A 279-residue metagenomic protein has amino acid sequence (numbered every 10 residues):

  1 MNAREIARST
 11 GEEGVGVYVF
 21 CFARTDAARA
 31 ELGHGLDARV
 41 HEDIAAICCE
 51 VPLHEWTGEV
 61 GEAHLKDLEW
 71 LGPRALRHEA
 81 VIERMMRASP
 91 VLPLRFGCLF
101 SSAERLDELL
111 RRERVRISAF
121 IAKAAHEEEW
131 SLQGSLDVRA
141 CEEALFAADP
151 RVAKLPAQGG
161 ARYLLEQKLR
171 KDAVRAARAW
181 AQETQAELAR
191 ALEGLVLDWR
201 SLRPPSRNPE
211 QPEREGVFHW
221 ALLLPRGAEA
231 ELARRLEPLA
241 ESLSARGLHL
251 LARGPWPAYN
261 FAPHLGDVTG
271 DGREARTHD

Functional and structural regions predicted by a protein language model:
M1-D279: An interfacial alpha-helical scaffold signature
